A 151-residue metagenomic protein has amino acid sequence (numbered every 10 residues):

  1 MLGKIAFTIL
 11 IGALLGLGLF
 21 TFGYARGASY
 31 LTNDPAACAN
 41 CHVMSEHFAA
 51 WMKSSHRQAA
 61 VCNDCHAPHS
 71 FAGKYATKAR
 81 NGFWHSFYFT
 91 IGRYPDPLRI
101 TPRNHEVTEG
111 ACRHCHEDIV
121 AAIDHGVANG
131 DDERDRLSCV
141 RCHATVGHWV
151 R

Functional and structural regions predicted by a protein language model:
M1-R151: Short sequence/structural segments immediately N-terminal
